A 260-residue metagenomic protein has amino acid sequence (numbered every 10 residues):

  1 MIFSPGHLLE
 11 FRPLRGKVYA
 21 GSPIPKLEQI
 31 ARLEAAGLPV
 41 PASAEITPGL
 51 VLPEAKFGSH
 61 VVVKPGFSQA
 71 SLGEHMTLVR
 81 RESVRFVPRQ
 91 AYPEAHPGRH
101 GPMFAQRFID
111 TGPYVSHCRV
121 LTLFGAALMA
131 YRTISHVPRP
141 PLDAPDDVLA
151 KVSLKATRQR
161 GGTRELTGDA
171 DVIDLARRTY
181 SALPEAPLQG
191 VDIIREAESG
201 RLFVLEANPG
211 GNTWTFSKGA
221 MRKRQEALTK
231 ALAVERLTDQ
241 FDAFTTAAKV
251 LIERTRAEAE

Functional and structural regions predicted by a protein language model:
M1-F57: Conserved N-proximal alpha/beta basic substrate-recognition cap immediately N-terminal to, or forming the N-lobe
L27-Q29, V61-Y92: Glycine-rich phosphate-binding loop of ATP-grasp-fold ATP-dependent ligases
L33, A55-M76, P97-P113: ATP-grasp fold ATP-binding core
V61, S116, L128-M129, R201-E206: Protein kinase-like catalytic core scaffold
V79-G161: Phosphate-binding site of ATP-dependent enzymes
P102-M103, A186-Q189: PAS/PAS-like sensory domains
R119, D192-I194: Short, surface-exposed charged micro-motifs
T163-A170, D174, P184-A186, R195-E260: C-terminal active-site "lid" helix and adjoining low-complexity regulatory extension at the edge of ATP-using catalytic
